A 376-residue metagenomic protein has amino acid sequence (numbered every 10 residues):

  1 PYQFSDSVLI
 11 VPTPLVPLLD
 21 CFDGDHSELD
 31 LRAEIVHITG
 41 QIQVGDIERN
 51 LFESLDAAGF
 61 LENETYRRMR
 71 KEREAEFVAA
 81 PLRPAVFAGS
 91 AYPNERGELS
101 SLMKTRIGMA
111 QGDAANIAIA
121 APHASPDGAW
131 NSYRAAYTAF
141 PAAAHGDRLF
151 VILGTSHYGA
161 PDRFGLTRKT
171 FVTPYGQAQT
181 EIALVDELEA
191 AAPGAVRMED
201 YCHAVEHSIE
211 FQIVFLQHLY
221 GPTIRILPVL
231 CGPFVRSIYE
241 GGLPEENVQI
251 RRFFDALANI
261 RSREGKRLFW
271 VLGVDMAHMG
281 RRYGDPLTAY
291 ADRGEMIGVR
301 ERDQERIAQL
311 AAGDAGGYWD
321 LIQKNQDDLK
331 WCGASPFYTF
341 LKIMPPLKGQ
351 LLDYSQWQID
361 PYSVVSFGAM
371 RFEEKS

Functional and structural regions predicted by a protein language model:
Q3-P93, G97: Long, charge-rich, low-complexity alpha-helical segments
S5-D6, S355-W357: Short secondary-structure capping/turn segments at boundaries of alpha-helices and beta-strands
P81-Y338, K342-K348, S355, Y362 (+1 more regions): Active-site histidine-anchored catalytic micro-motif
V364-S366: A generic structural signal for well-ordered coil/turn residues at beta-strand boundaries that shape enzyme active-site
